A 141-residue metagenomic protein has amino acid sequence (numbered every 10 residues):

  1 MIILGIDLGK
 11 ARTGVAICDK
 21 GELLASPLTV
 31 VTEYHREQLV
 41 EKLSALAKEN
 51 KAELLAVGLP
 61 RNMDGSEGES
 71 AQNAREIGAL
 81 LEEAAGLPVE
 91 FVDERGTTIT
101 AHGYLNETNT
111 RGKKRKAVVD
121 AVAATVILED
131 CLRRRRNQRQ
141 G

Functional and structural regions predicted by a protein language model:
M1-L4, K10-G141: Phosphate- and other anionic-substrate recognition elements at nucleic-acid/protein interfaces
